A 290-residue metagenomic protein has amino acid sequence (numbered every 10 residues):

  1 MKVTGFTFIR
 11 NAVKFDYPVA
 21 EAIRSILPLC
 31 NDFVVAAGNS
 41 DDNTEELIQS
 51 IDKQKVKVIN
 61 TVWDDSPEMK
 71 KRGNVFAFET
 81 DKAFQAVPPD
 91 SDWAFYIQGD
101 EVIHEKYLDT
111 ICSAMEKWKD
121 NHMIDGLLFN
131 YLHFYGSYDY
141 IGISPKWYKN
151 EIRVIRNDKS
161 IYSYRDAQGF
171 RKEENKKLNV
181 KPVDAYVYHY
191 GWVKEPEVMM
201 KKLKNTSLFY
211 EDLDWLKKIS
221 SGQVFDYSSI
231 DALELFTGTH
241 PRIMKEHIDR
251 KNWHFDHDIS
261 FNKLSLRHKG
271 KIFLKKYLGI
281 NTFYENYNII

Functional and structural regions predicted by a protein language model:
V3-F6, R10, D16-P18, D41-Y96: Active-site-proximal specificity loops/subdomain of glycosyltransferases
A12-D32: Short, well-formed alpha-helical segments that are part of the catalytic scaffolds of diverse glycosyltransferases
E21-A22, L47, T110: A short acidic, amphipathic alpha-helical/loop segment
I26, N31-D42, W63: Short beta-strand/loop segment that forms part of the nucleotide-sugar
P28, I51-Q54, P89, N121 (+2 more regions): Short, well-ordered coil/turn elements that cap or connect secondary structure elements
G73-D81, V102-I290: Catalytic-site signature of metal-activated, phosphate-bearing donor transferases, centered on the GT-A/GT-A-like
